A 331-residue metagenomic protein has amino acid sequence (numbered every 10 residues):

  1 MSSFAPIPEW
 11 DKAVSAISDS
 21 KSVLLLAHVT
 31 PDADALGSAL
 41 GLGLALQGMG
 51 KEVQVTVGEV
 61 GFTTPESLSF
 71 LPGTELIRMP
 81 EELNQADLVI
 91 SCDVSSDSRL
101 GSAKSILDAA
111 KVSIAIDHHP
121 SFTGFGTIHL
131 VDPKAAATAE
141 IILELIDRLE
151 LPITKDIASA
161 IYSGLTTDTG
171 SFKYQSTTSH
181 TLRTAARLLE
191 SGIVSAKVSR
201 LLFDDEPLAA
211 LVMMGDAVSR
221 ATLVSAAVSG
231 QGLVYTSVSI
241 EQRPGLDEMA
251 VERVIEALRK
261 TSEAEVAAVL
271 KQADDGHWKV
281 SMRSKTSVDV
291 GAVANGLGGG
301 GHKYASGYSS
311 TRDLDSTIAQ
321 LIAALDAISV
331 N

Functional and structural regions predicted by a protein language model:
S2-V29, G37-E66, Q85-A86, T167-N331: Hydrophobic helix-and-loop "lid/oligomerization" segment in the mid-to-C-terminal part of catalytic domains
F4-P8, F70-I77, V94-D97, S262: Short gly/ser/thr-rich secondary-structure transition/capping motifs
T30-P31, V94-D97, H119-S121, I240-Q242 (+1 more regions): Short glycine-rich anion-binding loops that position phosphate/pyrophosphate groups of nucleotides and phosphorylated
A33-A39, D97-G101: Short glycine/serine/threonine-rich phosphate/pyrophosphate-binding segments that cradle anionic phosphate groups
E75-Q85: Short acidic low-complexity segments
S105-K111: Short, conserved loop/helix-junction motifs that constitute active-site signature segments in enzyme catalytic cores
I116-T184: Short alpha-helices
